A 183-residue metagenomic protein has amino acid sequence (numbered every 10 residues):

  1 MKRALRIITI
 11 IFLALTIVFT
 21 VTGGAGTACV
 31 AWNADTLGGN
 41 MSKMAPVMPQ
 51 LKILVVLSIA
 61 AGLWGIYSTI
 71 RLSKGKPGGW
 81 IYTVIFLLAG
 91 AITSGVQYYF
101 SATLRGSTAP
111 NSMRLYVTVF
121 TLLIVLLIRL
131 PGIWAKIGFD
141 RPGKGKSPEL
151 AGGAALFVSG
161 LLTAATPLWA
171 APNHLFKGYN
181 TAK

Functional and structural regions predicted by a protein language model:
M1-K183: Topology signature of small-to-medium multi-pass alpha-helical membrane proteins
